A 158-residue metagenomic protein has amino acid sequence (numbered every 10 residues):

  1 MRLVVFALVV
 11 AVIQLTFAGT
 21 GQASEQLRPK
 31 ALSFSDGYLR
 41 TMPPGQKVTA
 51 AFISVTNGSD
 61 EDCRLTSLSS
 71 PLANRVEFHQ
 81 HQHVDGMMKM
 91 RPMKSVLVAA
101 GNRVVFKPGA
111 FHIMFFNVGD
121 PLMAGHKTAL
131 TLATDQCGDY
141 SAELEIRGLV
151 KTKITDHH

Functional and structural regions predicted by a protein language model:
M1-V4: Positively charged n-region of N-terminal signal peptides that target proteins for export
F6-T16: Bacterial N-terminal signal peptides
A18-A23: Boundary at the C-terminal end of the N-terminal hydrophobic targeting segment
S24-H158: Compact, glycine-rich, soluble single-domain proteins
